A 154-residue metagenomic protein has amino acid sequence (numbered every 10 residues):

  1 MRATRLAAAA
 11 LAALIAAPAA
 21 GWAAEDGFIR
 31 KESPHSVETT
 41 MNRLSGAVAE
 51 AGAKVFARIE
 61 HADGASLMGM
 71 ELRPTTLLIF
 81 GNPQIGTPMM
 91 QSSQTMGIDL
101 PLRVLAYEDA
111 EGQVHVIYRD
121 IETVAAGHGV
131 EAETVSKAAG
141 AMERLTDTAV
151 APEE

Functional and structural regions predicted by a protein language model:
M1-A8: Bacterial N-terminal signal peptides that target proteins for export
A8-P18: Bacterial N-terminal signal peptides
W22-G52, D147-E154: Terminal, regulation- and interaction-focused segments at domain boundaries
K31-T39, F56, G129-S136: Soluble non-cytosolic domains of exported or imported proteins
T40, L44, H61, A138-A141: Stable alpha-helical elements in mature extracytoplasmic
S45, A49-L102, A106: Compact, glycine-rich, soluble single-domain proteins
R103-H128: Beta-strand/loop substructures that line and gate deep hydrophobic ligand-binding cavities in soluble
I121-E154: C-terminal partner/receptor-binding element of secreted or periplasmic proteins
